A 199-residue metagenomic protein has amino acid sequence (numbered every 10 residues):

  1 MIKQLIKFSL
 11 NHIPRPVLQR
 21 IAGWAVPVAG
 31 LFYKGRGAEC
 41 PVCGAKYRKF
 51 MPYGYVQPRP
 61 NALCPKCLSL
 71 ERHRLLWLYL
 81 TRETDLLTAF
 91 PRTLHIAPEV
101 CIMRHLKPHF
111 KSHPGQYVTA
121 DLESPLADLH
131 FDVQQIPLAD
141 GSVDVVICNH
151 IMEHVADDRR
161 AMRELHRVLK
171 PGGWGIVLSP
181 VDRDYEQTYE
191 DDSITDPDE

Functional and structural regions predicted by a protein language model:
I2-K3, P16, A25-A38, A156-E199: S-adenosyl-L-methionine-dependent methyltransferase catalytic module, highlighting the catalytic core
I2-P137: Conserved N-terminal segment of class I S-adenosyl-L-methionine
G44, G141, G172-G173: Glycine-centered flexibility sites
F90, V143-D144: Local beta-strand N-terminus motif with an aromatic residue
Q135-D140, R167: Short conserved loop adjoining the S-adenosyl-L-methionine
I147: A conserved beta-strand element that flanks and buttresses the S-adenosyl-L-methionine
H150-H154: Short catalytic micro-motifs in class I SAM-dependent methyltransferases
